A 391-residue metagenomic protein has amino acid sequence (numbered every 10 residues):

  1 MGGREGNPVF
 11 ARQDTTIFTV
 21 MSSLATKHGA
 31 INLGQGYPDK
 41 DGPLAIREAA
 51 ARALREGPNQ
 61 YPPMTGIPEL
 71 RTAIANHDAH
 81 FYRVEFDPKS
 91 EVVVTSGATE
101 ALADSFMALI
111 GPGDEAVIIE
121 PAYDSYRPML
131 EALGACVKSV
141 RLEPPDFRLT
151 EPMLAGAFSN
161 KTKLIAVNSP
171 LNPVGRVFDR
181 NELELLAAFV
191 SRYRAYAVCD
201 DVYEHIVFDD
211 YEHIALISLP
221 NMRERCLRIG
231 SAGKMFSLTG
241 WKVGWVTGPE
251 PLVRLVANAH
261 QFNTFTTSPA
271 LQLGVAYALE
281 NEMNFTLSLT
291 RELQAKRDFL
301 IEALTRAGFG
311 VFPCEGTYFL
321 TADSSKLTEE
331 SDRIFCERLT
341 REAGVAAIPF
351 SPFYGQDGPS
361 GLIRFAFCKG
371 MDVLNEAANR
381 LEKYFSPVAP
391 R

Functional and structural regions predicted by a protein language model:
R4-G97, D104, M153, A278-N281 (+1 more regions): N-terminal small-domain helix-loop-helix segment of the aminotransferase-like
A108-L130: Conserved PLP-anchoring active-site segment centered on the Schiff-base-forming lysine
D114, A135, R192-A195, R223-E224: A short helix->loop->beta-strand "cap" motif at the edges of active sites that frequently abuts
A132-K138: A short helix-loop-beta submotif of the ANL/AMP-binding
L142-D209: Active-site phosphate-binding strand-loop segment of PLP-dependent enzymes
A155, R338-A347, P352-R391: PLP-dependent enzyme catalytic core of the Aspartate aminotransferase-like
L219, R223-Q294, D298-A307, K383-A389: Conserved core segment of the aminotransferase class I/II
L293-Q294, A307-A343: Conserved PLP-binding catalytic core of the aspartate aminotransferase-like
